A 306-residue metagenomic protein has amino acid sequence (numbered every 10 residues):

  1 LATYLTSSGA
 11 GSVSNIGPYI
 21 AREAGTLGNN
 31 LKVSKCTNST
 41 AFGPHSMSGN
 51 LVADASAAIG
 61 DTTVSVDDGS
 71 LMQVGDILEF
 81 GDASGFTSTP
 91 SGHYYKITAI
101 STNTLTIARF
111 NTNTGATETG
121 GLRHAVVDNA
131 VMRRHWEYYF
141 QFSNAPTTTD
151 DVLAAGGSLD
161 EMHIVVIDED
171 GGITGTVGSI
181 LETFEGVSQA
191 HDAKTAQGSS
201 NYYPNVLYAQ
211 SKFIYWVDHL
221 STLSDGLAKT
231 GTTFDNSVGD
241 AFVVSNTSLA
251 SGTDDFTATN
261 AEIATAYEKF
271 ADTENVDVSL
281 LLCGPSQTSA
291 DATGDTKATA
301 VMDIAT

Functional and structural regions predicted by a protein language model:
L1-N15, R134-M162, T253-E268: Short linear interaction motifs
A2-T6, G28-C36, Y95-K96, G171-N205: Short amphipathic beta-strand/extended segments with alternating polar/hydrophobic composition
Y4-Y19, T26-V127: Autoprocessing Asn-cyclization modules and mimics
I16, Y94, H163, V278-L280: Beta-sheet entry/capping signal
T87, G172-I173, T288-A292: Flexible loop/turn segments at secondary-structure boundaries
G115-Y138, A155-G157, H163, D170-G172: Surface-exposed interaction regions enriched in Ser/Thr/Asp/Glu that occur as long low-complexity tracts or repetitive
W136-S143, Y203-P204, Y208-A266: Long, low-complexity, polar/charged, intrinsically disordered or flexibly structured peripheral segments
V165-I167, L181, L207, S237 (+1 more regions): A glycine-rich, acidic short-motif signal
